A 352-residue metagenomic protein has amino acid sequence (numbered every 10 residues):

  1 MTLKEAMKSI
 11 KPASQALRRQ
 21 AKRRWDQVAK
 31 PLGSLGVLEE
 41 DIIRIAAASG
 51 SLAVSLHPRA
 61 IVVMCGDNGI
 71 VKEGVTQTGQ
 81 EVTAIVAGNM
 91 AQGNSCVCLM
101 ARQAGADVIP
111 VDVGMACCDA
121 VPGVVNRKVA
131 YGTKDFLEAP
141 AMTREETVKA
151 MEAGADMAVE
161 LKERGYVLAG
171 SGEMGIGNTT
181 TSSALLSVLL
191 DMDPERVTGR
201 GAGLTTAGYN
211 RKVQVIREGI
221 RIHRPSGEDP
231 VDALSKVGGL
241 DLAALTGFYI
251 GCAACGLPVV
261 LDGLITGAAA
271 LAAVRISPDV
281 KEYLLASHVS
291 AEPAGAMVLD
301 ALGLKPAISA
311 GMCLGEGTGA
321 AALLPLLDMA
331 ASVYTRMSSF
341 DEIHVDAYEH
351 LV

Functional and structural regions predicted by a protein language model:
T2-V352: N-terminal loops that bind phosphate or other acidic moieties and the adjacent beta-alpha structural core
